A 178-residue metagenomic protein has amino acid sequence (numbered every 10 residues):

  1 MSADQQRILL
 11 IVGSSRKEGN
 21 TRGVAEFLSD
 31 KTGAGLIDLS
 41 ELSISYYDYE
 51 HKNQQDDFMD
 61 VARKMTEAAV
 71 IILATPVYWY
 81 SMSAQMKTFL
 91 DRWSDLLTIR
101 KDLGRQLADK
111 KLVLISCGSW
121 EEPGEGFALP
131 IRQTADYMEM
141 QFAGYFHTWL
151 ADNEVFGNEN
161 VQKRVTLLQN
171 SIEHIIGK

Functional and structural regions predicted by a protein language model:
M1-L103, V155, E159-K178: N-terminal beta1-alpha1-beta2 submodule of the flavodoxin-like/Rossmannoid cofactor-binding fold
S15-R16, S119-W120, L150: Short, glycine/serine-rich, charged loops/turns that create anion-binding and catalytic segments at active sites
D38-E41, F146-L150: Short glycine-rich catalytic loops that host catalytic nucleophiles or stabilize transition states across multiple
Q106-Y145: Short, glycine-/small-residue-rich phosphate/pyrophosphate-handling segment
P123-G124, N153-F156: Short, charged/polar "capping" segments at the starts of alpha-helices and the immediately preceding loops
